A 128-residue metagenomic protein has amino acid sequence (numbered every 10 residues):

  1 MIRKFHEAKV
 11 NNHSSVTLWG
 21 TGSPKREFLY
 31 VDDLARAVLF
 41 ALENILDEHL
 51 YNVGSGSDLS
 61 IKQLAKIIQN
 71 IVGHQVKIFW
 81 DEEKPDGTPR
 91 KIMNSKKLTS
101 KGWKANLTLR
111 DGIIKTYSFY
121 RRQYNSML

Functional and structural regions predicted by a protein language model:
M1, F5-L128: C-terminal substrate-binding subdomain of Rossmann-fold SDR/epimerase-dehydratase oxidoreductases
